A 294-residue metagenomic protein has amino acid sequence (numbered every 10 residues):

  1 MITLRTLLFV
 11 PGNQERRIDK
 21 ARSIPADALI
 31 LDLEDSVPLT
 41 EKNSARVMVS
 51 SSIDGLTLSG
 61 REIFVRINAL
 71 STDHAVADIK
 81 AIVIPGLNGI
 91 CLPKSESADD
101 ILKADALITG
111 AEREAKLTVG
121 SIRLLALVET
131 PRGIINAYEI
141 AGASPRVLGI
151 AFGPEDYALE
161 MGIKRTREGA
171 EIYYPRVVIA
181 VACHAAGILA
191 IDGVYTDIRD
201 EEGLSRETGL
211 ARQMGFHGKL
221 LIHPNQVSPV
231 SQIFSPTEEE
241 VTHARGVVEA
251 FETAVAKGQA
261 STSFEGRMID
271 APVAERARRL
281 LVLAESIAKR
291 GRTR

Functional and structural regions predicted by a protein language model:
M1-R294: Expand to "…catalyze enediolate/carbanion chemistry for C-C bond making/breaking, isomerization, decarboxylation
